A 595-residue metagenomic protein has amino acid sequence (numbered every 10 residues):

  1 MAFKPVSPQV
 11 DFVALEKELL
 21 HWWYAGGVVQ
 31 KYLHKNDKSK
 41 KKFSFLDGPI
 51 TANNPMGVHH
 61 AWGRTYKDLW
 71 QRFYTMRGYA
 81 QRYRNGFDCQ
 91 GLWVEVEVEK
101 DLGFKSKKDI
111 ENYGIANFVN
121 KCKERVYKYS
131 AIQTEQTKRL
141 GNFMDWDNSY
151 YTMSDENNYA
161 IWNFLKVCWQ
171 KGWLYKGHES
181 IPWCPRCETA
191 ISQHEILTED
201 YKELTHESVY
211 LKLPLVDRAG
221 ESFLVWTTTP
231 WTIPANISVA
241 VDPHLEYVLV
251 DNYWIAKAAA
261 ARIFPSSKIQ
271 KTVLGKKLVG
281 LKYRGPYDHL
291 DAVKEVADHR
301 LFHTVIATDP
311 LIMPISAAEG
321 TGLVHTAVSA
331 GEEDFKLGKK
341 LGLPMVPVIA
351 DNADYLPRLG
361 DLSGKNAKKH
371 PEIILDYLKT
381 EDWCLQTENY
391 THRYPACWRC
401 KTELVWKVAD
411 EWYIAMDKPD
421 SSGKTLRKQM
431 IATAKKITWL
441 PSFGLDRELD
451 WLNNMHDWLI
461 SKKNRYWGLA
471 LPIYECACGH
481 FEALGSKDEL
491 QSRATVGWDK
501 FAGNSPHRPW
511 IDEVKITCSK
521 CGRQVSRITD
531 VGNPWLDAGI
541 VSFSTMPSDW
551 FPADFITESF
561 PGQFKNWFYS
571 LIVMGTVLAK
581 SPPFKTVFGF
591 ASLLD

Functional and structural regions predicted by a protein language model:
M1-V58, T75, Q81, K271 (+5 more regions): Non-catalytic terminal extensions that flank enzyme cores
K4, Q9, E18, W22-G26 (+6 more regions): Residue patterns forming the tRNA-binding/recognition surfaces of aminoacyl-tRNA synthetases and related DALR
D37-D47, L69, K105-D109, T134-G141 (+5 more regions): Active-site-adjacent bridging/hinge elements
T51-N85, V96, K100-F104, P182-C187 (+10 more regions): Conserved active-site neighborhood of enzyme catalytic/cofactor-binding cores
Q81-R84, G91-L92, F164-K166, Q170: Hydrophobic or amphipathic alpha-helical targeting/insertion segments
V96-K100, W231-H244, A259-P265, D334-L343 (+3 more regions): Short active-site loop/helix that positions an aromatic residue
P234, S238-V241, L245-L323, E332 (+1 more regions): Protease-associated
